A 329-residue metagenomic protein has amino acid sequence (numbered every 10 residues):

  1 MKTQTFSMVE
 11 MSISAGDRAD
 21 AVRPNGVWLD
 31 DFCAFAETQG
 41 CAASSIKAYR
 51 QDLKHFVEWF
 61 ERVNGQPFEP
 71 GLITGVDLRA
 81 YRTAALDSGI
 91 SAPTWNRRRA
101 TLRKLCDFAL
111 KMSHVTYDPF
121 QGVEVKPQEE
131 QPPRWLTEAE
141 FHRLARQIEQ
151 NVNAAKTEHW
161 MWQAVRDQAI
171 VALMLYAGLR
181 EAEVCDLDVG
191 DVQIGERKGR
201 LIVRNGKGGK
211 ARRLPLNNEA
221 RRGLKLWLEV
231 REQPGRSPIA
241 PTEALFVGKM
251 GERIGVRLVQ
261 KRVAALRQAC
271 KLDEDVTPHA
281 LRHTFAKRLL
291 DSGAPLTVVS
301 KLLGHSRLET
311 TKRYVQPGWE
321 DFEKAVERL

Functional and structural regions predicted by a protein language model:
M1-L329: Conserved catalytic core of the tyrosine transesterase superfamily
